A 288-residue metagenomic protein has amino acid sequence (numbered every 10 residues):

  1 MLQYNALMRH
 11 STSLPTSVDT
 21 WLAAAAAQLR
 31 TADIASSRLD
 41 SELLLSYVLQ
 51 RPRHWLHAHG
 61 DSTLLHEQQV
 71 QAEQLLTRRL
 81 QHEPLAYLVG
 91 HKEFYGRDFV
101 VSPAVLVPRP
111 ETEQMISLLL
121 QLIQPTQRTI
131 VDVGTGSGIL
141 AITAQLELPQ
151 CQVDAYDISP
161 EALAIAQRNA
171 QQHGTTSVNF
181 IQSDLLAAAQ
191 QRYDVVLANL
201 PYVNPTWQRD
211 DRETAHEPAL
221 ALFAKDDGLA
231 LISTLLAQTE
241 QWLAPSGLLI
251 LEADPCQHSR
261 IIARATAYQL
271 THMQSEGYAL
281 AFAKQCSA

Functional and structural regions predicted by a protein language model:
M1-L49, H54, L64: Non-catalytic accessory regions of SAM-dependent methyltransferases
I34, L148-Q150, Q171-T176, W242-L243 (+1 more regions): Short helix-capping segments at alpha-helix termini
S46-Q121: Conserved AdoMet
V100, D227-K284: Conserved Class I SAM-dependent methyltransferase catalytic core
P110-W207: Conserved SAM/SAH cofactor-binding pocket of Class I
Q167-R168, Q208-R212, L236, I262-R264: Short amphipathic alpha-helical segments
L200-L231: Mobile active-site "lid"/loop adjacent to the S-adenosyl-L-methionine
C286-A288: Flexible, glycine-/basic-rich loop-and-beta segments that form/coincide with the SAM-dependent methyltransferase
